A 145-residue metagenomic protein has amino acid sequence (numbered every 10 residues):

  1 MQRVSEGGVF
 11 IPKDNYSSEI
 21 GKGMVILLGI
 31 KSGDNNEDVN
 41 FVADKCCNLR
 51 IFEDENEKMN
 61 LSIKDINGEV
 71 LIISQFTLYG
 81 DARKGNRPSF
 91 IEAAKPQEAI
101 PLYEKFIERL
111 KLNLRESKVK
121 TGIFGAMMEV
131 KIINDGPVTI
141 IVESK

Functional and structural regions predicted by a protein language model:
M1-G85, S89, A94, P101-K145: N-terminal, polar/charged subdomain of small-to-medium soluble alpha/beta proteins
